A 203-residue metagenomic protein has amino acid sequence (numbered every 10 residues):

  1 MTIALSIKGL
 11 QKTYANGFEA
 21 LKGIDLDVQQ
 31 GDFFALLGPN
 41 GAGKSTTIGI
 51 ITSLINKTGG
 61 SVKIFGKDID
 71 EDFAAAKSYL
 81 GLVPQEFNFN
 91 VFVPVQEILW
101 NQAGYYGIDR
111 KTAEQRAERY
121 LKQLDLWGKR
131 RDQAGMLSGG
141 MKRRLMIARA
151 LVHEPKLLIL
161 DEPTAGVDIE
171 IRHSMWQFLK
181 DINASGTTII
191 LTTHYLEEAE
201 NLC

Functional and structural regions predicted by a protein language model:
P39-G43: Walker A (P-loop) phosphate-binding loop of ABC-type ATPase nucleotide-binding domains
G60-E71, A75-A76: Conserved ABC transporter NBD signature motif
W100, G104, K111-K129: Conserved ABC ATPase "signature" region
Q133-L137: Conserved ABC ATPase signature
I147: Hydrophobic anchor residue at the start of the ABC signature
V152-K156: A short, proline-enriched helix->beta-strand linker immediately N-terminal to the Walker B motif in ABC-type P-loop
L158-D161: Catalytic Walker B motif of ABC-type/P-loop ATPase nucleotide-binding domains
